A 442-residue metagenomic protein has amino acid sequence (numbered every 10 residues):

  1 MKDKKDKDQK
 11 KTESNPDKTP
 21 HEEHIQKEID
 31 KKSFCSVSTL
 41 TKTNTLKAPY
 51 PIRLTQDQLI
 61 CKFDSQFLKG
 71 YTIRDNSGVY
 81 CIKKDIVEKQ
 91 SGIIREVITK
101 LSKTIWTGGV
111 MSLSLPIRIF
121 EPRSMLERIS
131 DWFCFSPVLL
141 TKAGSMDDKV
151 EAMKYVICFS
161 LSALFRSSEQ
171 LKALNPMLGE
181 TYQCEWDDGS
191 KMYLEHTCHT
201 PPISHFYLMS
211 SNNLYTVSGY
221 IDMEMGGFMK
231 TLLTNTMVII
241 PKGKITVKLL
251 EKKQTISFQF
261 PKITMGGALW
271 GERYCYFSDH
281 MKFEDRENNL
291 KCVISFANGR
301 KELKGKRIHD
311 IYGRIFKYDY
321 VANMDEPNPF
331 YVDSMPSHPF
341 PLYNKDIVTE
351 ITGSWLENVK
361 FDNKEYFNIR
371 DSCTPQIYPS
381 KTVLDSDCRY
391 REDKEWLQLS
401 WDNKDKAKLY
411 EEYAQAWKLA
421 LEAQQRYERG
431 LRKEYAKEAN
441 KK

Functional and structural regions predicted by a protein language model:
M1-T141, S145-M146, V150-K442: Extended acidic, Ser/Thr- and Pro-enriched interaction/regulatory segments
